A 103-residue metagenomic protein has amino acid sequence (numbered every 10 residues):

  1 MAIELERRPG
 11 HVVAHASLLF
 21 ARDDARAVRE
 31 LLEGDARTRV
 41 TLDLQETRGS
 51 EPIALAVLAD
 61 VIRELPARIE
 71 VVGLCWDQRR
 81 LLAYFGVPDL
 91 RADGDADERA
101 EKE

Functional and structural regions predicted by a protein language model:
M1-E103: STAS-like cytosolic regulatory interaction modules
